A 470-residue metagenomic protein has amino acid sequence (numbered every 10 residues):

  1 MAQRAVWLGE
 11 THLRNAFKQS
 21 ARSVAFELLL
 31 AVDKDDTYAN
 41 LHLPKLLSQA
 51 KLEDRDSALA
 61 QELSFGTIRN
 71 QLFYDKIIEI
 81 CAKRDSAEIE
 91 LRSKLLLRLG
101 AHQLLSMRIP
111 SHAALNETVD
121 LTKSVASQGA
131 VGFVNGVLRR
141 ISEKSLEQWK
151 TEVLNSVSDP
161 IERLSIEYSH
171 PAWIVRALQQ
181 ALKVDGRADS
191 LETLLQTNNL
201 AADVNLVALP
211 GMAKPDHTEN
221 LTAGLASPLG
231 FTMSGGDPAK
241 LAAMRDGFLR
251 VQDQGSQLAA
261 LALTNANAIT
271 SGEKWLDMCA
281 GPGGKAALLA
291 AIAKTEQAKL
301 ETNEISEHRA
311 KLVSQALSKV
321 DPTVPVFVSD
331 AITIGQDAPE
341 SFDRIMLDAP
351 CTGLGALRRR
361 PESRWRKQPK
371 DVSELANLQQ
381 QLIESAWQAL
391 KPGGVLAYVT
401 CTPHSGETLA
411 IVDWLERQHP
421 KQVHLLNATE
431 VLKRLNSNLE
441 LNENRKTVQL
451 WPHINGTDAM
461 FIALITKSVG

Functional and structural regions predicted by a protein language model:
M1-G470: S-adenosylmethionine
